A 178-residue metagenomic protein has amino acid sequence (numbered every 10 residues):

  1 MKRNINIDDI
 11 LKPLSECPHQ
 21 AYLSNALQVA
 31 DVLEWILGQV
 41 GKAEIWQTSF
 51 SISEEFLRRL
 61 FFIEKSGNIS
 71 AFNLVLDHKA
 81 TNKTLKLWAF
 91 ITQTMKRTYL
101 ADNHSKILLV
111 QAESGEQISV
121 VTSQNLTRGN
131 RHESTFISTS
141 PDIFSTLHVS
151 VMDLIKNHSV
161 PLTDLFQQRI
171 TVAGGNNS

Functional and structural regions predicted by a protein language model:
M1-S178: PLD/PLD-like phosphodiesterase catalytic module centered on the HKD motif
